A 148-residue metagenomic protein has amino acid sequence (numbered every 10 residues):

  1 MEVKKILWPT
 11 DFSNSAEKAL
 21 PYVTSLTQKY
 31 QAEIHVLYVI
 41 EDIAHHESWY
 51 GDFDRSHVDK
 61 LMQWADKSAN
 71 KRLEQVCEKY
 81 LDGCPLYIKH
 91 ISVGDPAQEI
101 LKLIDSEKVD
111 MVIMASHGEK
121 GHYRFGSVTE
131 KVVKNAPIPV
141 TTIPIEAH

Functional and structural regions predicted by a protein language model:
M1, E78-V112, H148: Structural beta-alpha unit
M1-K18, M111, K134-H148: Intrinsically disordered or low-complexity boundary/linker segments at protein termini and domain junctions
E2-S56: Small/aliphatic-rich secondary-structure junction motif
L37, I88-S92, T141: General small-molecule cofactor/ligand-binding pocket signal
G51-R55, S106-E107, E130-K131: Short, hinge-like loop/turn segments at secondary-structure boundaries
R55-K71: A short acidic, glycine-rich active-site loop that binds or catalyzes chemistry on phosphate/adenosine moieties
M111-K131, N135: Glycine-rich, Arg-bearing micro-motifs that act as flexible, cationic patches
